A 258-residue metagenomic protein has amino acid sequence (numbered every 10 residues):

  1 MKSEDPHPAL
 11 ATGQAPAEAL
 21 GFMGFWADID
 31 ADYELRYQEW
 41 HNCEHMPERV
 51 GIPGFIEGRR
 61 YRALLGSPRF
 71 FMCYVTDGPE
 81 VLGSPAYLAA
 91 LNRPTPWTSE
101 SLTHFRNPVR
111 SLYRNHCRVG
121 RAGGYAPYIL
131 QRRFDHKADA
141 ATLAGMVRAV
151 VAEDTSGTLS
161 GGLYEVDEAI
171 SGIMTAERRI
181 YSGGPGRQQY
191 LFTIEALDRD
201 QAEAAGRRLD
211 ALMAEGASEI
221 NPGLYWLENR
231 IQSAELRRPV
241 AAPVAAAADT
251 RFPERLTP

Functional and structural regions predicted by a protein language model:
K2-P258: Macromolecular interaction modules
